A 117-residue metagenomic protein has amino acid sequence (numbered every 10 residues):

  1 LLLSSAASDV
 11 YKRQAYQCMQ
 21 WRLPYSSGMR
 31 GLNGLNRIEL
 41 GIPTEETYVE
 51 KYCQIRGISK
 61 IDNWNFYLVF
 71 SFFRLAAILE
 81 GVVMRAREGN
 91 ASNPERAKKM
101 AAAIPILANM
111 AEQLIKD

Functional and structural regions predicted by a protein language model:
L1, L35-E39, P94-A102: Charge-dense, low-complexity intrinsically disordered segments
L1-A7, Y11: Single conserved hydrophobic/aromatic residue that forms the stacking wall/gate of nucleotide- or nucleobase-binding
S5, E45-K60, I106-L107, I115: Short amphipathic alpha-helical segments and their helix-coil junctions
A7, Q14, I61-W64: Local beta-strand N-terminus motif with an aromatic residue
K12-R56, F70-E88: Active-site activation/catalytic loop segments of kinase-like enzymes and analogous catalytic loops in related
S59-S71: All-alpha amphipathic helical-bundle segments outside canonical DNA-binding/catalytic cores that form hydrophobic
A77, G81-D117: Regulatory N- and C-terminal appendages and interdomain linkers associated with kinase/kinase-like NTP transferase
